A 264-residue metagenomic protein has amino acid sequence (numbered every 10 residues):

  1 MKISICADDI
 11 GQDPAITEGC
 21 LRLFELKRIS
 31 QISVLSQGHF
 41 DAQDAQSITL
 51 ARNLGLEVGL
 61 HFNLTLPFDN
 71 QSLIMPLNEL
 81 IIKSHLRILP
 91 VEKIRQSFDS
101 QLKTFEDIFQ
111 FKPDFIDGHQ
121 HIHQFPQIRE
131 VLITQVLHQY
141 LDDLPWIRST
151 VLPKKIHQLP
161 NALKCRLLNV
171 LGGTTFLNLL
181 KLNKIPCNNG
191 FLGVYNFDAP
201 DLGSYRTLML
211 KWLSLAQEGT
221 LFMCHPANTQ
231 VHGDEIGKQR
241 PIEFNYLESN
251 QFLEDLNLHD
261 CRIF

Functional and structural regions predicted by a protein language model:
M1-S4, I10, P14-E57, F62-F115 (+1 more regions): Terminal accessory/targeting
D117-H119: Short N-terminal targeting/anchoring amphipathic segment
